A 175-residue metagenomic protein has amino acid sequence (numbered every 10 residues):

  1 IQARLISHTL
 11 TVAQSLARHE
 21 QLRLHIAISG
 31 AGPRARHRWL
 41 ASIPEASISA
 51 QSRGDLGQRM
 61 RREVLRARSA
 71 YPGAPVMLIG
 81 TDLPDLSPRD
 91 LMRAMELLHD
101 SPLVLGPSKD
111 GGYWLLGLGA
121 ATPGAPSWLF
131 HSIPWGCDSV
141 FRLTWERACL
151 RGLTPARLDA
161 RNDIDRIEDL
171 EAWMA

Functional and structural regions predicted by a protein language model:
Q2-E20: A short, N-terminal amphipathic alpha-helix
Q21-A31: Short beta-strand/loop segment that forms part of the nucleotide-sugar
R36-P75: Short phosphate-binding loop-to-helix
I79-T81: Active-site acidic Asp-centered loop
D85-G111: Conserved donor-nucleotide/metal-binding helix-loop-beta segment in metal-dependent transferases, i.e., the alpha-helix
L115-A121: Conserved beta strand-loop-helix elements of the APE1-like EEP
P123-R147: Short, glycine-/small-residue-rich phosphate/pyrophosphate-handling segment
S139-A175: Conserved alpha/beta core of the MobA/IspD/sugar-nucleotide pyrophosphorylase nucleotidyltransferase superfamily
